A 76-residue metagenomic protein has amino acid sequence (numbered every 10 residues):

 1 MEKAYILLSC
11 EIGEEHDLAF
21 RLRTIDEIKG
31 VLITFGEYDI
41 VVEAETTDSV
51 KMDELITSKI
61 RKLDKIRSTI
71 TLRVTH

Functional and structural regions predicted by a protein language model:
M1-H76: A compositional/biophysical signature of low hydrophobicity enriched in polar/charged and small residues
